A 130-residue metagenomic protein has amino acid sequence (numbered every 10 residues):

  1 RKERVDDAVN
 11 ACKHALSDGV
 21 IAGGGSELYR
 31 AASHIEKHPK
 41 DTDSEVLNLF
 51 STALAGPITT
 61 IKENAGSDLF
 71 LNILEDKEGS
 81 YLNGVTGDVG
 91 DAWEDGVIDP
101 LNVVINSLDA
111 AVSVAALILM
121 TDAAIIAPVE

Functional and structural regions predicted by a protein language model:
R1-E130: Extended, low-charge hydrophobic alpha-helical regions
